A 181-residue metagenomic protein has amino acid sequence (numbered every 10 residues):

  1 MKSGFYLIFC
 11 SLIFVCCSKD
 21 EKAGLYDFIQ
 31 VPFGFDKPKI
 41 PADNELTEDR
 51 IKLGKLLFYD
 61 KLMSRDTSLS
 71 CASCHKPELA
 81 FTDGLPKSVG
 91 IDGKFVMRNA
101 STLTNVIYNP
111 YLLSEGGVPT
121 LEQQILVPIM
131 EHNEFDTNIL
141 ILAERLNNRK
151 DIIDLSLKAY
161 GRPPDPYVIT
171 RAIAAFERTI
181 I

Functional and structural regions predicted by a protein language model:
M1-A23: Bacterial Sec-dependent N-terminal signal peptides
C17-I181: Periplasmic c-type cytochrome electron-transfer domains
